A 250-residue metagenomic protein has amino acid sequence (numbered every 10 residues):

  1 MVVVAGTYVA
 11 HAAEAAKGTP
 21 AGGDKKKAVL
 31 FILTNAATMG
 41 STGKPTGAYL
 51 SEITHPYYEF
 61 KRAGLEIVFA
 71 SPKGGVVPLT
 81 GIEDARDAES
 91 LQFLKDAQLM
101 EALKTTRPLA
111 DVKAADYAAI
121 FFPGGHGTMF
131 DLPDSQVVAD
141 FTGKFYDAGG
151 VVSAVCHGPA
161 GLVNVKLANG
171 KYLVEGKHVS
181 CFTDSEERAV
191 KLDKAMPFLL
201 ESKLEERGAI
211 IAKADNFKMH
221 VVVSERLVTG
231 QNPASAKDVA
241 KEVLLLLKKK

Functional and structural regions predicted by a protein language model:
G6-A148, A160-K250: Extended, subdomain-level signal for the structured scaffold at the beginning of enzyme domains
G149-S153: Conserved, well-structured core segments that form or line functional sites
C156-G158: Catalytic nucleophile serine of serine hydrolases, specifically the conserved "nucleophile elbow" pentapeptide
